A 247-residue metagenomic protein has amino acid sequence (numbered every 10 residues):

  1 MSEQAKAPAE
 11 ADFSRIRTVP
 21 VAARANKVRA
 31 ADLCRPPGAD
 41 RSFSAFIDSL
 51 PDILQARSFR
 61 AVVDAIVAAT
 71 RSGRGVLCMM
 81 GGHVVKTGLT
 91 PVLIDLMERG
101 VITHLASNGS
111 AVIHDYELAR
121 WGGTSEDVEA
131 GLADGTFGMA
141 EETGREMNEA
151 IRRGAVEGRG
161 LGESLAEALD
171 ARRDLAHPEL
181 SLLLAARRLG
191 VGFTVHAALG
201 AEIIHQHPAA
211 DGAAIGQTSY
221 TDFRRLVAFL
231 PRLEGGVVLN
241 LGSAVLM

Functional and structural regions predicted by a protein language model:
S2-V156, E163-M247: Metallocofactor- and cofactor-centric catalytic cores in central/energy metabolism, strongly enriched
